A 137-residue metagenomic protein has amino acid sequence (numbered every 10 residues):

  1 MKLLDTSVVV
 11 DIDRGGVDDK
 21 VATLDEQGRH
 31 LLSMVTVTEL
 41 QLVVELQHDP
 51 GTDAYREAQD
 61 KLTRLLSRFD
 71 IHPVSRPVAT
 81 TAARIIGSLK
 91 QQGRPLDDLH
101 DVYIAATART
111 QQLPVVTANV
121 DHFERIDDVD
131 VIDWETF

Functional and structural regions predicted by a protein language model:
M1, A105, Q111-F137: Acidic, PIN/NYN-like endoribonuclease modules and their adjacent C-terminal/linker elements
M1-T36, V44-T63: Short, well-structured N-terminal submotif of metal-dependent ribonuclease cores
D5-T6, L40, A82, A108 (+1 more regions): Generic structural signal for small/hydrophobic residues in well-ordered secondary structure, especially within
V8, T36, V78, I104 (+1 more regions): Alpha-helix capping/helix-boundary segments
D11-I12, L40-V43, A82, I126 (+1 more regions): Residues that scaffold the ATP/ADP-binding catalytic core of kinase and kinase-like folds
I71-P114: Active-site neighborhoods of divalent-metal-dependent phosphate/nucleic-acid chemistry enzymes
